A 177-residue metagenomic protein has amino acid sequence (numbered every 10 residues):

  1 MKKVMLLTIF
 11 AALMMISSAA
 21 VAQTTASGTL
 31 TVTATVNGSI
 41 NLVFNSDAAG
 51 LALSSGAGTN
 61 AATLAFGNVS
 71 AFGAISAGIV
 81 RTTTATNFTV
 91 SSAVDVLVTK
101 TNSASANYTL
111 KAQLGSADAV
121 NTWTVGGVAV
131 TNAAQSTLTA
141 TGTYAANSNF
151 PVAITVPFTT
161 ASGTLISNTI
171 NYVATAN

Functional and structural regions predicted by a protein language model:
M1, V21-A22: Glycine- and charge-rich intrinsically disordered segments
M1-L7: Bacterial N-terminal signal peptides that target proteins for export
A11-A12: Repetitive helical segments and hydrophobic/amphipathic motifs
S17-A19: N-terminal signal peptide c-region/cleavage motif recognized by signal peptidases
A22-D118, V130, Q135-N177: N-terminal small/polar-rich segments of proteins
